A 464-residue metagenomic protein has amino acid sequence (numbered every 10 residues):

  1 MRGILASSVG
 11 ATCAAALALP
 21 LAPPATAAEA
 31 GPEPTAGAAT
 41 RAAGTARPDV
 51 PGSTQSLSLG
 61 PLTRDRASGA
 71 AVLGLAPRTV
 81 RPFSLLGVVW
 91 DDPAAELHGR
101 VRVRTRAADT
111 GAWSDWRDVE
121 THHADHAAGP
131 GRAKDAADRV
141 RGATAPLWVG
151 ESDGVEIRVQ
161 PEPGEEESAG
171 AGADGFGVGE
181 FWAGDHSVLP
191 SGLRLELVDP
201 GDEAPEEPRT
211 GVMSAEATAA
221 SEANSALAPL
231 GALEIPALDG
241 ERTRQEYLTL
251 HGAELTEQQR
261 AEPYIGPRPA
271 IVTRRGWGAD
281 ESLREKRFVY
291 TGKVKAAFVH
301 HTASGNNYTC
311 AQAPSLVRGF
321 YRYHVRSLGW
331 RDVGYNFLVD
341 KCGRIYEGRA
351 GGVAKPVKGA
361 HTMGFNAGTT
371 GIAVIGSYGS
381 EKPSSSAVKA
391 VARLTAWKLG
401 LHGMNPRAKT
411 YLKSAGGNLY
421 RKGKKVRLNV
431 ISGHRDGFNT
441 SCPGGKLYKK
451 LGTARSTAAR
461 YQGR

Functional and structural regions predicted by a protein language model:
R2-L5, C13, L21, G175 (+6 more regions): Basic/polar, cationic surfaces and motifs that engage anionic cell-wall and phosphate/carboxylate ligands
A16-T26: C-terminal segment of classical bacterial N-terminal signal peptides
A27-E29, G37-T40, G44, S53-S58 (+4 more regions): Beta-sandwich interaction modules
P82-A95, I157: A short beta-strand element within beta-rich, extracytoplasmic domains of secreted/secretory-pathway proteins
E96-V101, R331: Short coil-to-beta strand junction motifs in C2/discoidin
W113-A136, M363, T370, V391-H402: An exposed acidic His-Trp-rich patch
L283, G292-S327: Active-site acidic/histidine clusters and adjacent loop/turn architecture that either coordinate catalytic ions
